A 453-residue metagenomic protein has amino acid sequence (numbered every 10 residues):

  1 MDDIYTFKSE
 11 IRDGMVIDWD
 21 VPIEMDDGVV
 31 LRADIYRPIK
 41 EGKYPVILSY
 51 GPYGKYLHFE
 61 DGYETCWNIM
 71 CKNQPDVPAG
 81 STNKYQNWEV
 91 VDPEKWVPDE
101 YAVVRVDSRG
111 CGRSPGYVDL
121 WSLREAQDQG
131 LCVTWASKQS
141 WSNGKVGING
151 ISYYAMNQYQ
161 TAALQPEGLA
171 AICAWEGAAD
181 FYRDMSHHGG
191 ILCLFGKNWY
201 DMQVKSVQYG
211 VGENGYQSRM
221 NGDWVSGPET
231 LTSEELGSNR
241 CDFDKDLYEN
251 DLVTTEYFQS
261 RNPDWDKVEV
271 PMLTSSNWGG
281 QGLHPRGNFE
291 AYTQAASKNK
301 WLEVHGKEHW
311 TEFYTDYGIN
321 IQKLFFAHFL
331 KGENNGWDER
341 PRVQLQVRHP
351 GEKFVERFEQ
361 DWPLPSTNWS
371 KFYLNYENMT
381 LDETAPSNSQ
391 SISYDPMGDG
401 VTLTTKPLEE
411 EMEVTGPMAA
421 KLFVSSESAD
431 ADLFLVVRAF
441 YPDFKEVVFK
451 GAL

Functional and structural regions predicted by a protein language model:
D3-G42, V46, T404-E410, F423-V424: N-terminal cap/lid segment of alpha/beta-hydrolase-fold proteins
Y56, E60, E64-T82, Q86-P93 (+2 more regions): Accessory cap/linker subdomain of secreted extracellular hydrolases
N87-W88, P98, L120-S140: Alpha/beta-hydrolase active-site loop
P93, V97-R113: Conserved alpha/beta-hydrolase
S140-Y153: Alpha/beta-hydrolase fold nucleophile elbow
V225-E229, K307, T311-L453: C-terminal, loop-rich substrate-recognition/catalytic regions characterized by aromatic stacking residues
V268, T274-S276: Short beta-strand/loop motif that positions the catalytic acidic residue of the alpha/beta-hydrolase fold
A295-H309: Catalytic histidine neighborhood in serine/cysteine hydrolases with alpha/beta-hydrolase-type architecture
